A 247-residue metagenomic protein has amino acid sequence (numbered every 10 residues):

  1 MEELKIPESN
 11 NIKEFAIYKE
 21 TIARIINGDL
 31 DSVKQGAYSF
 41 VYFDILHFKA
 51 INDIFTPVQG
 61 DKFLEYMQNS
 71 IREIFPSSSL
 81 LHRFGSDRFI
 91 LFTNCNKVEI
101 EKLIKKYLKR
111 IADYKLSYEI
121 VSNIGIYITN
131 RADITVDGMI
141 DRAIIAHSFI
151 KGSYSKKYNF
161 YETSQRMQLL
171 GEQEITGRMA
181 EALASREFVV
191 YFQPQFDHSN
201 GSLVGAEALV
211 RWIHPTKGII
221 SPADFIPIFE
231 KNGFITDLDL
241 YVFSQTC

Functional and structural regions predicted by a protein language model:
M1-E8, A16, G28, A146-V189 (+2 more regions): C-di-GMP signaling machinery
E2-S39, L46-R72, H82-S86, I90 (+4 more regions): Conserved long alpha-helical elements within nucleotide-processing catalytic cores of c-di-GMP signaling and class III
T21, G171-I228: Active-site core of bacterial EAL-family cyclic-dinucleotide phosphodiesterase domains
Q68-R72, E99-S117, D141-I144, V242-C247: Alpha-helical scaffold within the catalytic cores of cyclic-nucleotide enzymes
S79-R83, Y118: A short pre-motif secondary-structure segment
L81, K106, N123-A132, G138-S153 (+5 more regions): Cyclic nucleotide signaling catalytic output domains
F92-I100, L116-S117, V121-R142, A146 (+3 more regions): Catalytic strand-loop-helix junctions within cyclic-nucleotide turnover domains
L103, H198-E207, F234-C247: Catalytic core of bacterial c-di-GMP phosphodiesterases, primarily the EAL and HD-GYP domains, capturing alpha-helical
